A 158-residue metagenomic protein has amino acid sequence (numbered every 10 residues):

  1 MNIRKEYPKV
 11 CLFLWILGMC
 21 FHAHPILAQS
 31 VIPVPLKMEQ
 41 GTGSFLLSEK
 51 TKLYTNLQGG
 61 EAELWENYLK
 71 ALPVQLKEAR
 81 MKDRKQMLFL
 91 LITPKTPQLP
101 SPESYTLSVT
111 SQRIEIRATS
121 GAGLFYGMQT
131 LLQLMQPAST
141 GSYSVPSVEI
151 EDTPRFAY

Functional and structural regions predicted by a protein language model:
M1-S30: Bacterial Sec-dependent N-terminal signal peptides
A28-Y158: Contiguous, structured surface segment used for ligand recognition
